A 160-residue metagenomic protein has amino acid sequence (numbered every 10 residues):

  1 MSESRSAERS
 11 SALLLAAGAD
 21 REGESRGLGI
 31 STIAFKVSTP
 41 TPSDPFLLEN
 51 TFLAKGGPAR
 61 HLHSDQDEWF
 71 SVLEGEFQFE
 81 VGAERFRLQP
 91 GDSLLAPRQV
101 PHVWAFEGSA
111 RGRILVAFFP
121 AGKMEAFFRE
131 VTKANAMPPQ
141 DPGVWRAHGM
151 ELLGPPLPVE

Functional and structural regions predicted by a protein language model:
M1-F46, A134-E160: A short, N-terminal "cap"/entry segment at the start of jelly-roll beta-barrel domains of the cupin/DSBH fold
A16-G18, G23, P40, W69 (+1 more regions): Short acidic-glycine-tyrosine-enriched beta hairpin
S31, E76, E84-F86: Well-ordered beta-strand scaffold positions
F35, L47-T51, W69, R85 (+2 more regions): Conserved hydrophobic/aromatic beta-strand scaffold that supports enzyme active sites
K36-T39, A59-S64, A105-E107: Short histidine-centered beta-strand/loop micro-motifs that create catalytic or ligand/metal-coordination sites
T41-S43, Q78, P90, R98-E125: Ligand-binding loop in jelly-roll beta-barrel domains
L48-H63: Conserved short histidine dyad/triad with adjacent acidic residue
D65-F77, G82: Glycine- and acidic-residue-biased ligand/ion/polar-headgroup-sensing regions
